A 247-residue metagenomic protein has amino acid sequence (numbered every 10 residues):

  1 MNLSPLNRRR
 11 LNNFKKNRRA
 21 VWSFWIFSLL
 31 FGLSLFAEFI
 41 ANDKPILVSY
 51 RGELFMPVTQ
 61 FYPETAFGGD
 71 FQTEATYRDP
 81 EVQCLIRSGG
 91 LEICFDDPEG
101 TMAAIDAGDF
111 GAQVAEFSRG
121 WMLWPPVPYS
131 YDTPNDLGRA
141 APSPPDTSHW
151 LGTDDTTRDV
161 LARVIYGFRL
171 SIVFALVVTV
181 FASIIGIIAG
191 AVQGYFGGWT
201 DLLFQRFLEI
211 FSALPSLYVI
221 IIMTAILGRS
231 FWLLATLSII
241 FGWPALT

Functional and structural regions predicted by a protein language model:
M1-S183, I187: Gly/Trp-centered helix-boundary motif
T153-T247: Alpha-helical transmembrane segments of integral membrane proteins, especially multi-pass inner/plasma-membrane
